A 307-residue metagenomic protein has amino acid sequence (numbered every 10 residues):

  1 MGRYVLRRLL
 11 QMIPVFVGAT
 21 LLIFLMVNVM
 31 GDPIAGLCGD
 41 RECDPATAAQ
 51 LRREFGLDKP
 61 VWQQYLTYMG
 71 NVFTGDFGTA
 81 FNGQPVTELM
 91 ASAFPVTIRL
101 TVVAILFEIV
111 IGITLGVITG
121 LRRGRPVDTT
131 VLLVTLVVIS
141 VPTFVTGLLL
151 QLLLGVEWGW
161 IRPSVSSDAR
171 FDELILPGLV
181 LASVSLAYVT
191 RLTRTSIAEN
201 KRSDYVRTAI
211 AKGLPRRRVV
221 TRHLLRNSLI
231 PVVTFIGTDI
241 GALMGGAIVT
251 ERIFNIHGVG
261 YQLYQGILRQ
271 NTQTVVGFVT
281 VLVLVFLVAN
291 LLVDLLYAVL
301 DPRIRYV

Functional and structural regions predicted by a protein language model:
G2-Y4, S92-T129, T143, S167-V307: Alpha-helical transmembrane segments of integral membrane proteins, especially multi-pass inner/plasma-membrane
L6-V15: N-terminal signal-anchor/signal peptide hydrophobic helix marking the start of the first transmembrane segment
M12, T20, C43, L136 (+4 more regions): Residue-level recognition of pore/gate-forming positions within transmembrane alpha-helices of multi-pass
V15-L66, W158-L176: Hydrophobic alpha-helical transmembrane segments of membrane transport/permease proteins and related membrane-embedded
L21-M30, G56-K59, G70, L133-R162 (+1 more regions): Membrane-water interface segments at the C-terminal ends of transmembrane alpha-helices in multi-pass inner-membrane
D32, F73-G75, G246, P302: Flexible, glycine-biased helix-capping/connector loops in cytosolic signal-transduction modules
R52-W62, D76-N82, T87, P163-R170 (+1 more regions): Membrane-interfacial helix-loop-helix junctions in multi-pass membrane proteins
L57-I113: An internal, D/E-rich "acidic patch" concept
